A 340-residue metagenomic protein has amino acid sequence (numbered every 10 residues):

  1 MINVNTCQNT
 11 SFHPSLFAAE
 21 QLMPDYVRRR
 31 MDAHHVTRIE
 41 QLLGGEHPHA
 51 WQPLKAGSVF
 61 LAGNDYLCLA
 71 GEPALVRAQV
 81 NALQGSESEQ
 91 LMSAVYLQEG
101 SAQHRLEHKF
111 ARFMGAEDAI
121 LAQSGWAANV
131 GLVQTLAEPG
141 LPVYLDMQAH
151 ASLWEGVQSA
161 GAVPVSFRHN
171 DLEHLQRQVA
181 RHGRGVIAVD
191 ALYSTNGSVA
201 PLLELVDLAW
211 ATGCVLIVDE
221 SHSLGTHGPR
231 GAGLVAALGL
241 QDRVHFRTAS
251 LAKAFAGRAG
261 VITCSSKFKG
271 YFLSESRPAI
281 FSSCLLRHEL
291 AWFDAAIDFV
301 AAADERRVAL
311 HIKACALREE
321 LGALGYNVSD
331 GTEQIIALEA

Functional and structural regions predicted by a protein language model:
I2-N5, N9-T10, A18-S88, C214: N-terminal "arm"/small-domain region of PLP-dependent enzymes with the aminotransferase-like
D65, V165, H169-V218: Active-site phosphate-binding strand-loop segment of PLP-dependent enzymes
R77-S124: Conserved N-terminal alpha-helix of the aminotransferase class I/II PLP-enzyme fold
S124, Y144-G161: Substrate-binding/gating loop at the entrance of the active-site cleft, primarily in PLP-dependent aminotransferase-like
L132-A151, E173: Conserved PLP-anchoring active-site segment centered on the Schiff-base-forming lysine
R230, A236-Y271: Active-site PLP attachment segment
C284-A303, A309, K313-C315, G322-A323: Structural motif of enzymes handling amino- and sulfur-group chemistry
V308-C315, G322-A340: Conserved PLP-binding catalytic core of the aspartate aminotransferase-like
